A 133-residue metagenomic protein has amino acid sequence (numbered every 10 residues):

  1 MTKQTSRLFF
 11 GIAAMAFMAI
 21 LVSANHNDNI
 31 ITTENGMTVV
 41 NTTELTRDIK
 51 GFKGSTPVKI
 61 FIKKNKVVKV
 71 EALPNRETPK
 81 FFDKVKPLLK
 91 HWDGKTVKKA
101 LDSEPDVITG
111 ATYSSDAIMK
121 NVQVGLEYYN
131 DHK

Functional and structural regions predicted by a protein language model:
K3-G11, A19-D116, K120-K133: Flexible, solvent-exposed loop/hinge segments and secondary-structure transition points
